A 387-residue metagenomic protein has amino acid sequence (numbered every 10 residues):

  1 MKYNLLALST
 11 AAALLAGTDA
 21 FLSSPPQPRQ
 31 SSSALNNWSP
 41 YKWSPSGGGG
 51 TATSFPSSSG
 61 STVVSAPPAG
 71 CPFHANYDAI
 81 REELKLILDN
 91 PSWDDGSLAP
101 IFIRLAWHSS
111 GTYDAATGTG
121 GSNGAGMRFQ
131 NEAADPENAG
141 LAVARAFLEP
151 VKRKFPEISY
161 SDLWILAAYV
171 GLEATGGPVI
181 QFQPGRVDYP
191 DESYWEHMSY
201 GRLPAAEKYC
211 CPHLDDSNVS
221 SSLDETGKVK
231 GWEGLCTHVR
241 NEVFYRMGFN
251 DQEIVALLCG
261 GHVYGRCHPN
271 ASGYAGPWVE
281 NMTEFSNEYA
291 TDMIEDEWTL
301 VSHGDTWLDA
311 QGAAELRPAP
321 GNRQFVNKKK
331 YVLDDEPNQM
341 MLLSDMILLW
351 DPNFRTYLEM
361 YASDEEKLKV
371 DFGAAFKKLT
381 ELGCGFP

Functional and structural regions predicted by a protein language model:
N4-L5, A12, S159, K367: Residues at the start of alpha-helices and the adjacent loop-to-helix junctions
L5-L8, A13, A20-P28: N-terminal chloroplast transit peptides
A11, D19, S33, A52-S54 (+1 more regions): N-terminal compositionally biased, intrinsically disordered segments and leader/signal-like regions
A13-L14, G121: Intrinsically disordered, low-complexity regulatory regions enriched in Ser/Pro/Gly/Thr and acidic residues
S23-K42: Short N-terminal segments immediately surrounding and downstream of signal-peptide cleavage
W38-P387: Long, well-ordered alpha/beta core segments of mature domains
